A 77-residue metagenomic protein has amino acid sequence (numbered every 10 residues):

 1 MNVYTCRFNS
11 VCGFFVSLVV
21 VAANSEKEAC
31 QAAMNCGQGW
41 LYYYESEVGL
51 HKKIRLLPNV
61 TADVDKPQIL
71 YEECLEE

Functional and structural regions predicted by a protein language model:
M1-V16: Short aromatic-glycine-(Arg/Gly/Cys) micro-motifs in beta-strand/loop hairpins
F14-N24: A short, exposed loop/beta-hairpin motif centered on an aromatic-Gly-Thr core
V16-L18, Q31, Y43: Generic marker of "main functional regions" within proteins
N35-E77: Short, mixed-charge low-complexity intrinsically disordered segments
